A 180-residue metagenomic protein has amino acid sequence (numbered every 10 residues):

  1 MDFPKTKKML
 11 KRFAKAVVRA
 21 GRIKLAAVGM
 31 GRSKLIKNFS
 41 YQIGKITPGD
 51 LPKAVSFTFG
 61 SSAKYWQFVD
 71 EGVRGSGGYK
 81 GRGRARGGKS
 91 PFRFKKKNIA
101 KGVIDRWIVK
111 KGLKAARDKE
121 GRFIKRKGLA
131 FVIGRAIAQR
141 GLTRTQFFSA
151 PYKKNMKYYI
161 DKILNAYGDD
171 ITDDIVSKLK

Functional and structural regions predicted by a protein language model:
M1-T47: Charge-rich, low-complexity N-terminal segments
K34-K180: Charged, low-complexity interaction tracts
